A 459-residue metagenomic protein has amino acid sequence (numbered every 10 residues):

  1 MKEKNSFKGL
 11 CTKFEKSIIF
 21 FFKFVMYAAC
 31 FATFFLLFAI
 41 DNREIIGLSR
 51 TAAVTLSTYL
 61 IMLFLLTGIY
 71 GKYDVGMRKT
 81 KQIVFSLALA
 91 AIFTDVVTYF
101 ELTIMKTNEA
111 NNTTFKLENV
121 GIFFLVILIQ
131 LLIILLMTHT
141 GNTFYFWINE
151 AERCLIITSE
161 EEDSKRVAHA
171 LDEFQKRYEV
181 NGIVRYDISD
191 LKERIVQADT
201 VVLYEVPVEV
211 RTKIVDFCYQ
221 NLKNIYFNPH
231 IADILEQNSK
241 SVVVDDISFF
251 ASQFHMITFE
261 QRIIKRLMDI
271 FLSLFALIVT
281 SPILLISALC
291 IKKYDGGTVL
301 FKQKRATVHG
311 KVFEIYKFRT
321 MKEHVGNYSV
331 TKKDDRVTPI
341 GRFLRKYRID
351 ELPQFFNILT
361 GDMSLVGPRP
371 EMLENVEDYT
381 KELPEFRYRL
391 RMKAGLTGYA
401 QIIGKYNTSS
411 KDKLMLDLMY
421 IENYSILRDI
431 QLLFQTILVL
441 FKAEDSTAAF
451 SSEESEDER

Functional and structural regions predicted by a protein language model:
M1-C30, H139-I278, T447, S452-R459: N-terminal hydrophobic signal-anchor/signal peptide
M1-F144: Signature of alpha-helical transmembrane segments in polytopic membrane proteins
K2-F7, R387-R459: C-terminal terminal-structure detector
L87, A91, L267-F275, Y347: Loop-to-transmembrane-helix entry motif
I225, P282, G310, F355 (+2 more regions): Residue-level signature of catalytic and energy-coupling elements of molecular machines, predominantly ATP/GTP-dependent
A232, L300-R336, T397-M415: Short, glycine-rich, amphipathic interfacial segments at transmembrane boundaries or analogous
E260-E323, L432-R459: A hydrophobic, helix-centered structural microdomain
K332-K393, L432-L440: A short, structured surface patch at a secondary-structure boundary
